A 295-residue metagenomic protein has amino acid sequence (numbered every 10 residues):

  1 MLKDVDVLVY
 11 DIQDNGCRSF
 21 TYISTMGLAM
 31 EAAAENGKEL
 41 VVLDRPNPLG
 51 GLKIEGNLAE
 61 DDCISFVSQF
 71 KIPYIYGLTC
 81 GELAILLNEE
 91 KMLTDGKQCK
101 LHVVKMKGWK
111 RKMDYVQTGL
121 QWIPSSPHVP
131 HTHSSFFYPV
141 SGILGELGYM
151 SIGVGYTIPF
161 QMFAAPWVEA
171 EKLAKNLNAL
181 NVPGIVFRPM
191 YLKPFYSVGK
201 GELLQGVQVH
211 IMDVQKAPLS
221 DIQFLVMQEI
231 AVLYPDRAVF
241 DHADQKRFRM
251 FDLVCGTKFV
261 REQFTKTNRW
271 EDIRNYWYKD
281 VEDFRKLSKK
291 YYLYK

Functional and structural regions predicted by a protein language model:
L2-K3: A short, aliphatic-rich alpha-helical micro-motif
D6-V7: Structural motif
D14-M26: Glycine/threonine-rich flexible loop motifs
A33-E39: A short helix->loop->beta-strand "cap" motif at the edges of active sites that frequently abuts
V41-C63: Glycine-rich, charge-decorated loop segments at or immediately adjacent to ligand/cofactor-binding or catalytic sites
C63-V140: Conserved anion/nucleotide-ligand pocket segment
W109-M190, P194: Glycine-rich, aromatic-lined ligand/substrate-binding cores of catalytic and carbohydrate-binding domains
A164-N275: Conserved functional hotspot residues or short segments at active or partner-binding sites across diverse domains
